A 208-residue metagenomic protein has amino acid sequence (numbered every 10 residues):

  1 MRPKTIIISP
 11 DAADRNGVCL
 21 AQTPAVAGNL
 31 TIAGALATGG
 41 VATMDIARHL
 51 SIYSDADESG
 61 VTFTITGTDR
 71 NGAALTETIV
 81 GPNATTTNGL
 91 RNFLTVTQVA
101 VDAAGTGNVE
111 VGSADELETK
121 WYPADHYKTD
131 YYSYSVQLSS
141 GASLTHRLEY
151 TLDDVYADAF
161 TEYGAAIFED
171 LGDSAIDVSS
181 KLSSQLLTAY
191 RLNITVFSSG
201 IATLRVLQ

Functional and structural regions predicted by a protein language model:
M1-T5, P10, V61-T66, R70-A73 (+1 more regions): Extended, low-complexity segments enriched in Ser/Thr/Gly and acidic residues that occur primarily in surface-exposed
M1-V26, I201-Q208: Short, intrinsically disordered N-terminal pre-domain segments
A12-A47: Low-complexity, intrinsically disordered regions in eukaryotic regulatory proteins and secreted peptide precursors
N29-T43, D69-K128, G164-Q208: Beta-sandwich interaction modules
D45-D57, T97-V99, K128-S140, Y190-I194: A short beta-strand element within beta-rich, extracytoplasmic domains of secreted/secretory-pathway proteins
Y53-V61, G105-G107, V136-T145, V196-A202: Extended, low-complexity, turn-rich repeat/linker tracts enriched in Gly/Pro/Ser/Thr and Asp/Glu that occur
E58-N71, V109-A114, A142-E162, L207: Short, surface-exposed beta-strand/strand-loop-strand elements in extracellular ectodomains
Y134-G141, R147-V155, A159-D173, L182-R191: C-terminal or late-domain output modules
